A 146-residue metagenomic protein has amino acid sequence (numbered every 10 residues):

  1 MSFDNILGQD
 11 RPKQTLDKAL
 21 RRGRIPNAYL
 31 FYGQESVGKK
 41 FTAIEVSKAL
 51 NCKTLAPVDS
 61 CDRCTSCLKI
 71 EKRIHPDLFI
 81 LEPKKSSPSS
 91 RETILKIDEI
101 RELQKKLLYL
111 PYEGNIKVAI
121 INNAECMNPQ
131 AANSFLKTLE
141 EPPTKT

Functional and structural regions predicted by a protein language model:
S2-Q130, K137: Clamp-loader machinery-focused feature within the broader ASCE/P-loop NTPase space
M127, P142-T146: Sensor-1/coupling segment of RecA-like P-loop NTPase cores
